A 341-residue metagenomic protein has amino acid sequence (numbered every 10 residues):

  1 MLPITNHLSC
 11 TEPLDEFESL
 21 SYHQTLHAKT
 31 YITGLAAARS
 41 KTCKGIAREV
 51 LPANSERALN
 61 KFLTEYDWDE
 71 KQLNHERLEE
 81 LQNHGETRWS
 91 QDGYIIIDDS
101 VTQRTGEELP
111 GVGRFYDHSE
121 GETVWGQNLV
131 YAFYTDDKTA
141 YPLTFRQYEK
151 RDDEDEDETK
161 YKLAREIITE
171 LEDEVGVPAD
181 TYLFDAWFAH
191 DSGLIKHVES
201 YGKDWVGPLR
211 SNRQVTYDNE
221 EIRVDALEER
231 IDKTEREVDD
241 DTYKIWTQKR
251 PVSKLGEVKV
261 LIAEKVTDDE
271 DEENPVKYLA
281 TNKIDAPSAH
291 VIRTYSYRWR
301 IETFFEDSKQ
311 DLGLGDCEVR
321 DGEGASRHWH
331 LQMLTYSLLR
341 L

Functional and structural regions predicted by a protein language model:
M1-D15, R104, E108, T139-Y141 (+1 more regions): Single, function-defining residue in the core of a domain
M1-E70: Gly/serine-rich nucleotide phosphate-binding loop at the start of the catalytic core of nucleotide/ADP-ribose-handling
S19-H27, S119-W125, V319-W329: Structural motif
K29-T33, L129, L331-L339: Short, amphipathic alpha-helical segments that act as regulatory/interfacial helices in nucleotide-processing proteins
L35-A36, R48, Y66-E70, D117 (+3 more regions): Short secondary-structure transition/capping motifs
R39-S40, P52-E56, K71-N74, S90 (+3 more regions): Generic structural signal for well-ordered secondary structure
E49, E80-H84, E166-E174: A generic secondary-structure signal
L63-T139, E149-R151, K249: Active-site-proximal, Lys/Arg-enriched surface segment that forms a nucleic-acid-binding/basic interface patch
